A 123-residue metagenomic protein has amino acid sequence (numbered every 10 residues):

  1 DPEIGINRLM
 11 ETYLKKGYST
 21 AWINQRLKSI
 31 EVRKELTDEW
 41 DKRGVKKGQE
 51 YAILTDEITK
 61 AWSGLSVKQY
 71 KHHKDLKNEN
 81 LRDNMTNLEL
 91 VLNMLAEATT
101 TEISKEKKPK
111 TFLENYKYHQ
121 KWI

Functional and structural regions predicted by a protein language model:
D1-I123: Positively charged, phosphate-engaging catalytic surfaces used for nucleic-acid and nucleotide handling
